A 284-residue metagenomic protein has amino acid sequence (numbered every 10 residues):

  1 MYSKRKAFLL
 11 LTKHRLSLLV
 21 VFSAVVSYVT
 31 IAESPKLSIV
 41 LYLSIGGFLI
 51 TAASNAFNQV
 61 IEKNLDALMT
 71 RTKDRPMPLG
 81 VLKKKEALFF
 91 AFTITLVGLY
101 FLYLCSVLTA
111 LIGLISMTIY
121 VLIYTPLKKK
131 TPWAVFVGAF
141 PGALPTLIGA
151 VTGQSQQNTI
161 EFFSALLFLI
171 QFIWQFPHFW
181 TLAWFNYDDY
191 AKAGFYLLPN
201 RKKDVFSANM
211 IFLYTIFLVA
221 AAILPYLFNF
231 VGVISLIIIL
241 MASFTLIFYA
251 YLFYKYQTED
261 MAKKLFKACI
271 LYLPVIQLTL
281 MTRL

Functional and structural regions predicted by a protein language model:
M1-Y2, I61-L82, W180-S207: Cytosolic, membrane-interface loops and tails of multi-pass inner-membrane proteins
L19-V25, R75-P78, F136-G153, V205 (+1 more regions): Small-residue-rich segments of transmembrane alpha-helices in multi-pass membrane proteins, especially helix faces
F22-K63, R71, T95, A110-L122 (+1 more regions): Membrane-embedded alpha-helical segments that form the functional core of polytopic membrane enzymes, especially those
P35, A139-A183, Y187-D188, D204-V205: Functional transmembrane core segments of multi-pass inner-membrane proteins
L49-F57, T118-P126, F168-Y187, V219 (+1 more regions): Transmembrane alpha-helical segments that form the membrane-embedded catalytic/substrate-channel core of multi-pass
R71-T109, K203-L227: Multi-pass membrane catalytic core of lipid/isoprenoid biosynthesis enzymes
K83, I247-V275: Interfacial loop-to-transmembrane junctions
K84-S155: Intramembrane alpha-helical segments
